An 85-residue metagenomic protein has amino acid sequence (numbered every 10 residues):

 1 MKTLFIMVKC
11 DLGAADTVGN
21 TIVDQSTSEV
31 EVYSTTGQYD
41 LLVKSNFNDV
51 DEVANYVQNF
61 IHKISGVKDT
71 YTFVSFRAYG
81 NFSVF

Functional and structural regions predicted by a protein language model:
M1-F85: A compositional/biophysical signature of low hydrophobicity enriched in polar/charged and small residues
